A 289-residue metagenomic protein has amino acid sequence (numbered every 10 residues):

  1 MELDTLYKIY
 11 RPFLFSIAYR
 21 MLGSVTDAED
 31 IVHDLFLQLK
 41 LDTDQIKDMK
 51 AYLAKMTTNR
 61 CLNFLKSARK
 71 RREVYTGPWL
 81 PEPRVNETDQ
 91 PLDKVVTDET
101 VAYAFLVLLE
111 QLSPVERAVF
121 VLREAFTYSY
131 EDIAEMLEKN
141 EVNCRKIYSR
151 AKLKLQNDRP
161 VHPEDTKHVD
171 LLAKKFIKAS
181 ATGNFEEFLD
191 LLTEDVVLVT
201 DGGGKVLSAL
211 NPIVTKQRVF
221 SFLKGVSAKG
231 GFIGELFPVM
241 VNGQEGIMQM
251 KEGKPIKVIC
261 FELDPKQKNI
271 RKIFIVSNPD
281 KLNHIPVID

Functional and structural regions predicted by a protein language model:
M1-S16, T26, D44-Q45: A short, charge-rich alpha-helical start-of-domain segment used by transcription regulators
S16, D30-L37, D48-N59: Structural recognition of an alpha-helix C-terminal capping motif at a helix-to-coil junction
V25, H33-M49, S67-R69, N157-R159: Sigma70-family region 2
T58-T76: Arg/Lys-rich amphipathic alpha helix in sigma70-family domain 2
R71-K94: Internal acidic/polar
T88-E116, V169-D170, K178: Amphipathic alpha-helical segment used for protein-protein interaction
P114, L122-N143: Helix-turn-helix DNA-binding module
E141-G225: Solvent-exposed, charged amphipathic helical/linker segments at domain boundaries
